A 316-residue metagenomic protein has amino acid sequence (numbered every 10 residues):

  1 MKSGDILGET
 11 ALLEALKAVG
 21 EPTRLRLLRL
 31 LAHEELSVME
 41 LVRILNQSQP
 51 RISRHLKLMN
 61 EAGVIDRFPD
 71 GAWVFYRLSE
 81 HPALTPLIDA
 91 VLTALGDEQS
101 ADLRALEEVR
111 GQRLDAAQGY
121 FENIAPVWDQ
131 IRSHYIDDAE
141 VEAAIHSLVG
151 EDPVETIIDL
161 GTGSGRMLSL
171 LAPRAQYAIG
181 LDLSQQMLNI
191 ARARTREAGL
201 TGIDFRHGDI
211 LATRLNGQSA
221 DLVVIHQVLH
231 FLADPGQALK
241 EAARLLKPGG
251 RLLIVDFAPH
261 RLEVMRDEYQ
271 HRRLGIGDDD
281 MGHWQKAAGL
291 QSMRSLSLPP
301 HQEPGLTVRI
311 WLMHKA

Functional and structural regions predicted by a protein language model:
K2-I6, P82-D129: Amphipathic alpha-helical dimerization/coiled-coil segments that flank or bridge DNA-binding/regulatory modules
L7-P50, V74-P82, A144-H146: N-terminal helix-turn-helix DNA-binding core of bacterial DNA-binding proteins
I136-E155: Conserved alpha-helix/loop element of class I SAM-dependent methyltransferases that forms part of the SAM/SAH-binding
I158, S164-A212: Class I SAM-dependent methyltransferase SAM/SAH-binding core
L211-V223: A short acidic, Gly/Pro-enriched loop at the edge of an enzyme's catalytic core that lines a small-molecule cofactor
D221-D234: A short SAM/SAH-binding and catalytic strip from SAM-dependent methyltransferases
G236-R251: A short glycine-rich, Lys/Arg-flanked "PGG" loop and its adjoining helix->strand segment in the class I
R251-T307, W311-L312: C-terminal alpha-helical "lid/dimerization" subdomain adjacent to the S-adenosyl-L-methionine
